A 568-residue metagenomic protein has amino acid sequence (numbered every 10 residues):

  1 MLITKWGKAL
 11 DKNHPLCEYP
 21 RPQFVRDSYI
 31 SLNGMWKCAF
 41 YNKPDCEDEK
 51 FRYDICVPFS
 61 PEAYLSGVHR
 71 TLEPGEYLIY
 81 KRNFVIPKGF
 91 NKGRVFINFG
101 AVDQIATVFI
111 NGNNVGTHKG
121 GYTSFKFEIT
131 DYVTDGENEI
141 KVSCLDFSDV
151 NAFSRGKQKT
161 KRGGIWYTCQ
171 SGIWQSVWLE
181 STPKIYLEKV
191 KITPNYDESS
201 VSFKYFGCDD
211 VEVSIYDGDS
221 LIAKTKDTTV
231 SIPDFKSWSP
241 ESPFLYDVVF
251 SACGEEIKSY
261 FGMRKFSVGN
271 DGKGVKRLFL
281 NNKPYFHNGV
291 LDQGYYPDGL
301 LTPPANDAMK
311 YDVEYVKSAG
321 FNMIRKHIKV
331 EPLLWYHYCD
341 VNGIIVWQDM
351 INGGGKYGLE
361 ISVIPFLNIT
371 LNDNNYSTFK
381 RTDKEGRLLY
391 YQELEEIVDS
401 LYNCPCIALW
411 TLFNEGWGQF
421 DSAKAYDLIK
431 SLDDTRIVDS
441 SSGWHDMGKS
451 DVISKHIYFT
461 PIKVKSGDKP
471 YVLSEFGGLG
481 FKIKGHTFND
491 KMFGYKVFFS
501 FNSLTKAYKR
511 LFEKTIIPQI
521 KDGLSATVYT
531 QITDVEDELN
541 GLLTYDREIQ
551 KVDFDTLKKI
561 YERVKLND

Functional and structural regions predicted by a protein language model:
M1-Y338, N342-V346, E393-L394, A408-L409 (+4 more regions): Secreted/periplasmic carbohydrate-active enzymes, especially glycoside hydrolases
K204, E314, M323-T556, I560: Substrate-binding/catalytic cleft of secreted carbohydrate-active enzymes, primarily glycoside hydrolases
